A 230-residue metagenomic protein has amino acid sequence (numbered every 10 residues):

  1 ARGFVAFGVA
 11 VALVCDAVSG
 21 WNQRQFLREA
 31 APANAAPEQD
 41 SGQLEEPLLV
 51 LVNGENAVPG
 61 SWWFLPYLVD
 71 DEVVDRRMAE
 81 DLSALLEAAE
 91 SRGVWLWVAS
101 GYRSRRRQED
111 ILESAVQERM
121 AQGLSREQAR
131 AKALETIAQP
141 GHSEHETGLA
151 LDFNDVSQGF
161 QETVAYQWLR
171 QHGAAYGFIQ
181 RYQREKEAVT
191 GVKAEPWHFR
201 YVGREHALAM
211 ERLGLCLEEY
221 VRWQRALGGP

Functional and structural regions predicted by a protein language model:
R2-P230: Extracytoplasmic cell-surface/polysaccharide-interacting catalytic and binding patches
